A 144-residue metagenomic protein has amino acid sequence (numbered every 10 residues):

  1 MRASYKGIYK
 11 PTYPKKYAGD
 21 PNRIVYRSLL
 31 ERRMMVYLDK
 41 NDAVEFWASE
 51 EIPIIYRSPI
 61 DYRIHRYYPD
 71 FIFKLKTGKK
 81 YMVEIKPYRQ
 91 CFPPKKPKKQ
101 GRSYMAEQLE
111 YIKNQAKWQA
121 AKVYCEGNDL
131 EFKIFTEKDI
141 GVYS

Functional and structural regions predicted by a protein language model:
M1-S144: Electrostatic, structured charged patches in enzyme active sites and in nucleic-acid/phosphate-binding
